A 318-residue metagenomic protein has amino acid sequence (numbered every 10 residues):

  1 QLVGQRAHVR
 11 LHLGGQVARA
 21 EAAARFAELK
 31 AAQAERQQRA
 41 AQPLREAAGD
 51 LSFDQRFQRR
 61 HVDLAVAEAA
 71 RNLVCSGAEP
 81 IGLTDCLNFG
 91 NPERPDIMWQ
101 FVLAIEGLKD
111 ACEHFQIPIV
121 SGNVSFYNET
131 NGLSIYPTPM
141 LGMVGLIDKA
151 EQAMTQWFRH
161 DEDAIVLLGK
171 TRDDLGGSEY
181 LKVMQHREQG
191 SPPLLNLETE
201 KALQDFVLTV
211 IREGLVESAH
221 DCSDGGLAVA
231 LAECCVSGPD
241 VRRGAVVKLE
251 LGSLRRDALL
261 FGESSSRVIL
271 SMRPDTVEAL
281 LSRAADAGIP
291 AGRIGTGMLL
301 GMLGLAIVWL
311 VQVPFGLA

Functional and structural regions predicted by a protein language model:
V3, R10, E28-R36: Intrinsic low-complexity, disordered N-terminal segments enriched in polar/charged/small residues
Q5, H12-G15, E35, L51-Q55: Residues at flexible loop/coil and secondary-structure boundary positions
V17-R25, A31, P43-L44, D50-Q55: Short, composition-biased linear "edge" segments at structural boundaries
R19, R39-Q42, E46, A104-A111 (+7 more regions): Glycine-/charge-enriched secondary-structure boundary and capping motifs
Q42, A48, P80-G176, R293: Glycine-rich anion-binding loops of enzyme active sites
R45-G49, G177-L194, I211: Gly-rich Lys/Arg/Thr-decorated short loops/hinges at beta-loop-alpha junctions or inter-strand turns that position
R59-V74: Alpha-helical support elements that line or immediately flank enzyme active sites and cofactor-binding pockets
M302-L317: Interfacial segments of transmembrane alpha-helices in multi-pass membrane proteins
